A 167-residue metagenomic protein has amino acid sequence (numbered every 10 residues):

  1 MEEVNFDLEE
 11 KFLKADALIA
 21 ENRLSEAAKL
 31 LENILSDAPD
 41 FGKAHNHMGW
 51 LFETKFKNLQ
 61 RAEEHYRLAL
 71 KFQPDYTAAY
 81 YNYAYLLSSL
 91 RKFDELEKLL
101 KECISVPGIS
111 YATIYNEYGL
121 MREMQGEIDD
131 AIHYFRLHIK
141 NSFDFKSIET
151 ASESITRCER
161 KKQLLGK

Functional and structural regions predicted by a protein language model:
E3, D37, F72, S105-P107 (+1 more regions): Structural marker of alpha-solenoid helical repeat scaffolds
F6-D37, E53: Alpha-helical segment of the N-proximal tetratricopeptide repeat
E9, K43, A78, A112-T113 (+1 more regions): Start-of-helix register in tetratricopeptide repeats
A20-L30, F56-L68, L90-C103, Q125-Y134 (+1 more regions): Structural signature of tandem alpha-helical TPR/SEL1-like repeats, specifically the intra-repeat loop/turn
G42-Y111: Alpha-helical adaptor scaffolds
H47, N82, E117, A151-S154: Canonical tetratricopeptide repeat
C103, E123-K146, E153-R160: TPR/TPR-like (Sel1-like) alpha-helical repeat modules
